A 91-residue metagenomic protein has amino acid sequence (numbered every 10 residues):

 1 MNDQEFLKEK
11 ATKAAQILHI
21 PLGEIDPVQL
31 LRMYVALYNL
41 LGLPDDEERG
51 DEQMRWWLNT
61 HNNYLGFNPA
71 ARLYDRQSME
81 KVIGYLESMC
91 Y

Functional and structural regions predicted by a protein language model:
M1-Y91: Non-transmembrane "mature" sequence context
